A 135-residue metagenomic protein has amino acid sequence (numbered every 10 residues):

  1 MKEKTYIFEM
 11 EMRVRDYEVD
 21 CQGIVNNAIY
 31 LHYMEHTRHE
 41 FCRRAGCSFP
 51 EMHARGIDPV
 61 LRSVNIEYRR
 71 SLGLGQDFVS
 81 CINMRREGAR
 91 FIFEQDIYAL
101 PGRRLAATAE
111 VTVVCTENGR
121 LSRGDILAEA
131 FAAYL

Functional and structural regions predicted by a protein language model:
K2-L61, T116-L135: Hot-dog-fold acyl-thioester-processing enzymes
E3-K4, E9, G73-L74, R85-L135: HotDog/MaoC-like acyl-thioester-processing domains
E18, N65, T112: Short aromatic/hydrophobic contact patches that present stacked aromatics for nucleic-acid/ligand binding
F41-V79, N83-I92, T108: Hydrophobic beta-strand-centered segment that forms part of the acyl-chain substrate-binding groove
